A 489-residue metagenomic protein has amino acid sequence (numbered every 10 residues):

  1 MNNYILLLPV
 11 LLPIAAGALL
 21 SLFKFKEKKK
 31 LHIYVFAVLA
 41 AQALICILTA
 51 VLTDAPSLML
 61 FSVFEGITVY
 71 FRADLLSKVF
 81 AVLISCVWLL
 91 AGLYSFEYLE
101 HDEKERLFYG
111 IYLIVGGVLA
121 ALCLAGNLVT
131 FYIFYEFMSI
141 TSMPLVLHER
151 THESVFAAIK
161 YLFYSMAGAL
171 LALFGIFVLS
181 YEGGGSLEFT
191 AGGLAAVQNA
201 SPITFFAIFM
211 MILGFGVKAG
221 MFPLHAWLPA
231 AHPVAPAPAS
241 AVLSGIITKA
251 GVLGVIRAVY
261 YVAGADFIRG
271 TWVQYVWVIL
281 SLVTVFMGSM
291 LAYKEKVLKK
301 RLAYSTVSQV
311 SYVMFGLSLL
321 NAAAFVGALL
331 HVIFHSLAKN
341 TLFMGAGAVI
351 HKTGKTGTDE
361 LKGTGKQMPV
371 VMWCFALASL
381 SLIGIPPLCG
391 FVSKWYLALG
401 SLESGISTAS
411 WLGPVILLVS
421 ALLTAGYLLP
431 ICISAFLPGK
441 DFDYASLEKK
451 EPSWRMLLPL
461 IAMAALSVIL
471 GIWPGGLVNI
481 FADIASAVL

Functional and structural regions predicted by a protein language model:
M1-L8, A15-G110, S186, G193 (+1 more regions): Transmembrane helix-loop-helix hairpins at membrane boundaries of multipass inner-membrane proteins
I14, V35-A43, S85-W88, L113-G117 (+3 more regions): Alpha-helical transmembrane segments
K28-L39, F156-M166, M368-W373, S453-A462: Alpha-helical transmembrane segments and their helix-start/interface "positive-inside/aromatic belt" motifs in integral
V35-L48, S165-F174, F375-I383, A462-G475: Hydrophobic alpha-helical membrane-insertion segments
L90-E100, R106, G116-F131, T141-S434: Hydrophobic transmembrane alpha-helices and their helix-loop junctions in integral membrane proteins
E97-I111, F442-R455: Cytoplasmic juxtamembrane regions at transmembrane-helix boundaries
E136: Short phosphate-coordinating micro-motif centered on Lys-Gly-acidic
A235, K366-V371, A421, L428-L489: Cytoplasmic/organellar membrane-interface segments at the starts of transmembrane helices in multi-pass inner-membrane
